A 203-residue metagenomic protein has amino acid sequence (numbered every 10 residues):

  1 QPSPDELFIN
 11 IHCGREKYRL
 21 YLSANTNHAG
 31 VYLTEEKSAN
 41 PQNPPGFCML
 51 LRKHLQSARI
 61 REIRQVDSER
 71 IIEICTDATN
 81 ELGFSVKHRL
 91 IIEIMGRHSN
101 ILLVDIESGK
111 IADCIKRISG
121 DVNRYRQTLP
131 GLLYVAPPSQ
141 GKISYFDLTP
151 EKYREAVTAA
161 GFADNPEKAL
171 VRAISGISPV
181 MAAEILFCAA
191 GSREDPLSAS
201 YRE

Functional and structural regions predicted by a protein language model:
Q1-R19: N-terminal-proximal low-complexity accessory segments that begin disordered and transition into the first
G14-E203: Phosphate/anion-contacting hairpin/loop surfaces
